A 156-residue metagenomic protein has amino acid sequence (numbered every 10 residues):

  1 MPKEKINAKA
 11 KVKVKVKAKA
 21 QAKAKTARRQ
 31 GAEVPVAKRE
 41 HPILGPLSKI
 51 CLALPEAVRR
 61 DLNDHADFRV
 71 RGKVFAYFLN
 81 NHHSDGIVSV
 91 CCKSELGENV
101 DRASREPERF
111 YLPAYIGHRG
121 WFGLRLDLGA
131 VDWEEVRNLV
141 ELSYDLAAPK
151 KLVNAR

Functional and structural regions predicted by a protein language model:
P2-R156: Charge-dense, helix-prone N-terminal extensions
